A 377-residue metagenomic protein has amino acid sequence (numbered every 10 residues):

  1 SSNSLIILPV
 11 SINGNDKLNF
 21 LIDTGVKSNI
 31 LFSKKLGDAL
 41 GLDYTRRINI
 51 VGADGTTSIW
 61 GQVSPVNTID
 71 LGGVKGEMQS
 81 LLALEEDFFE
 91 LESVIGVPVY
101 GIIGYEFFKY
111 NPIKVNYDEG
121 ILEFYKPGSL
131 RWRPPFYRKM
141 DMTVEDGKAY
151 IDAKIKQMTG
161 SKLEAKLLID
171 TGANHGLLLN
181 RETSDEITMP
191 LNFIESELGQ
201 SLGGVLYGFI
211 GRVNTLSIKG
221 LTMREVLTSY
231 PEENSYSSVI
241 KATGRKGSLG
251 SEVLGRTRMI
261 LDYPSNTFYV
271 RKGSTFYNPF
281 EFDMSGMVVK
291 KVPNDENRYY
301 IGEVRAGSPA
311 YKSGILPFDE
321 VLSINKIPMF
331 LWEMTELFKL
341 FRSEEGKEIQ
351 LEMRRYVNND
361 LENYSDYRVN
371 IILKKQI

Functional and structural regions predicted by a protein language model:
S1-I377: Pepsin/retropepsin-fold aspartyl endopeptidases
